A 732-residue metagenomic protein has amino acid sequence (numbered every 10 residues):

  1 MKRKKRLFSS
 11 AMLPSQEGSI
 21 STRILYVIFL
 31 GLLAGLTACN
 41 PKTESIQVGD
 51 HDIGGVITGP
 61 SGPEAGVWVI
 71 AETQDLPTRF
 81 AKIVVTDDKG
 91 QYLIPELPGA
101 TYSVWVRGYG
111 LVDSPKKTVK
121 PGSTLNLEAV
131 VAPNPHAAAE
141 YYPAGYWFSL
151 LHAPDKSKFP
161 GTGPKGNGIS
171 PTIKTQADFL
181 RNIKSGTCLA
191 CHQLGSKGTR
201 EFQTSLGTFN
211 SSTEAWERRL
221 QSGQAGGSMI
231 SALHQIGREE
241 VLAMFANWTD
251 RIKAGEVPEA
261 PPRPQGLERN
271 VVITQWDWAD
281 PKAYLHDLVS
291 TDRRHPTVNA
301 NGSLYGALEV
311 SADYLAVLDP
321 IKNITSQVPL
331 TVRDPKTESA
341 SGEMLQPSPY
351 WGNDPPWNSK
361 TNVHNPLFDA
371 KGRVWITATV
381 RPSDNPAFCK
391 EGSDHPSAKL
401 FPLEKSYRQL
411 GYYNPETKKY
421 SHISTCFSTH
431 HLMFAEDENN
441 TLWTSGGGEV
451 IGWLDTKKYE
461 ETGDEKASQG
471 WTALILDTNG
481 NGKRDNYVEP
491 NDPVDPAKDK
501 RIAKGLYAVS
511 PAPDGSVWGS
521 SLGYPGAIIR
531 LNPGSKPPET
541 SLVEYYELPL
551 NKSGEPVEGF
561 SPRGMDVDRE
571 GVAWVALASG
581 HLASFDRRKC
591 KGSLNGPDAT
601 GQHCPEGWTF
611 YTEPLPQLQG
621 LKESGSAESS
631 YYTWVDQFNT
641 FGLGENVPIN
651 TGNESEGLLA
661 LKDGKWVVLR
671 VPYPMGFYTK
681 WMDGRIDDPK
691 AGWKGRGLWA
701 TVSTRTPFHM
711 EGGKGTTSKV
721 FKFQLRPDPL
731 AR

Functional and structural regions predicted by a protein language model:
Q47, Q74-E96: Short, acidic Ser/Thr/Gly-rich low-complexity loop/linker segments typical of extracellular and cell-surface proteins
H51, G59-D75, R79, G99 (+1 more regions): Short, ordered, surface-exposed loop/turn motifs in non-cytosolic proteins
E64, L93-T101, Y109: Short Pro-Gly-centered beta-turn/loop motif in secreted/extracellular proteins
T73-R79, T101, W105-K120: A short, solvent-exposed loop/turn motif at the edges and junctions of modular extracellular/periplasmic domains
S185-S196, F245: The canonical Cys-X-X-Cys-His
G198-S205, G306-E309, I376-Y407, G448-L474 (+3 more regions): Short, conserved, GDST-rich strand-edge loop motifs in beta-rich repeat architectures
P281-A300, N353-K371, H431-N439, P496-D514 (+4 more regions): Structural signature of eukaryotic scaffold interfaces centered on beta-propeller domains
S303-A307, R373-T377, N440-S445, S516-S520 (+3 more regions): Conserved beta-propeller blade signature
